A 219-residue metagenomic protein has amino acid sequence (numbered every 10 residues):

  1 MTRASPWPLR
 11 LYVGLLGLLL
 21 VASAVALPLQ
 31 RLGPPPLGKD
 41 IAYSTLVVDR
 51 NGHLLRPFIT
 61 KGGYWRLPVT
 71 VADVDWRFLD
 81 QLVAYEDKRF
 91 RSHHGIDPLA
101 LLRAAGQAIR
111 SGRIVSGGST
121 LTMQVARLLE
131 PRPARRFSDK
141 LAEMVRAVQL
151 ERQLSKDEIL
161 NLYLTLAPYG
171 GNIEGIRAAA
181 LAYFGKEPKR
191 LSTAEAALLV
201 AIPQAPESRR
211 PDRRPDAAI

Functional and structural regions predicted by a protein language model:
M1-R50, I109: N-terminal type II signal-anchor transmembrane helix that functions as the membrane-insertion/stop-transfer segment
R10-L11, W76-R77, D139-E143: Residue-level signature of transmembrane alpha-helical entry/exit and packing/kink sites in multi-pass membrane
G17, V21, R113-I219: Non-catalytic, structured segments within soluble enzyme domains
R31-G33, G62-V71, Y85, M144: N-terminal post-signal-peptidase region of extra-cytosolic proteins
K39, T70-L121, E174-F184, L191-A194 (+1 more regions): Flexible, acidic/glycine-enriched loop-and-adjacent beta/alpha segments that face the extracytoplasmic/periplasmic side
I41-P68: Short extracytoplasmic
R50-H53, T60-K61, V74-R77, Y85-K88 (+8 more regions): Solvent-exposed coil/turn segments that connect beta secondary-structure elements in extracytoplasmic/periplasmic
R56-P57, L67, R91, E207-R209: Short small-residue beta-strand/loop micro-motif enriched in glycine and branched aliphatics
